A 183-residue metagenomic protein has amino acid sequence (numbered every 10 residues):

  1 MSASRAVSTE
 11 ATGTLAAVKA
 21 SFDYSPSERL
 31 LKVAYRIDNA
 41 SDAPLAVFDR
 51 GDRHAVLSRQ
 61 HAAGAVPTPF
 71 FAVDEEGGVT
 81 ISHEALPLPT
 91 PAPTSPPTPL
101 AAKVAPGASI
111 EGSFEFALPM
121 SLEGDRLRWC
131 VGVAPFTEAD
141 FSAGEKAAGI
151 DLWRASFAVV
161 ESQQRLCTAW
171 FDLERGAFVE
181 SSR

Functional and structural regions predicted by a protein language model:
M1, W129-V131, L166-T168: Sequence contexts marking disulfide-bonded cysteines in secreted/extracellular proteins
S2-R29, V33-A34, A40-F48: Low-complexity, acidic Ser/Thr/Pro/Gly-rich terminal tails and inter-domain linkers that flank the onset of structured
S21-D23, T98-V104, A117: Beta-strand-rich interaction surfaces with strong enrichment in secreted/lumenal proteins
E28, K103-S109: Solvent-exposed, conformationally flexible loop/turn segments
I37-S41, D49-G51, F116, V131-V133: A mature extracytoplasmic/lumenal domain signature
P44-V104: The feature marks short-to-medium sequence segments in extracytoplasmic or secretory-pathway proteins
I110-A147: Short, surface-exposed ligand- or partner-binding patches at beta-edge/loop junctions that are enriched in aromatics
E111, S142-S182: Short Trp-Ser/Thr-centered turn/loop motifs at beta-strand boundaries
